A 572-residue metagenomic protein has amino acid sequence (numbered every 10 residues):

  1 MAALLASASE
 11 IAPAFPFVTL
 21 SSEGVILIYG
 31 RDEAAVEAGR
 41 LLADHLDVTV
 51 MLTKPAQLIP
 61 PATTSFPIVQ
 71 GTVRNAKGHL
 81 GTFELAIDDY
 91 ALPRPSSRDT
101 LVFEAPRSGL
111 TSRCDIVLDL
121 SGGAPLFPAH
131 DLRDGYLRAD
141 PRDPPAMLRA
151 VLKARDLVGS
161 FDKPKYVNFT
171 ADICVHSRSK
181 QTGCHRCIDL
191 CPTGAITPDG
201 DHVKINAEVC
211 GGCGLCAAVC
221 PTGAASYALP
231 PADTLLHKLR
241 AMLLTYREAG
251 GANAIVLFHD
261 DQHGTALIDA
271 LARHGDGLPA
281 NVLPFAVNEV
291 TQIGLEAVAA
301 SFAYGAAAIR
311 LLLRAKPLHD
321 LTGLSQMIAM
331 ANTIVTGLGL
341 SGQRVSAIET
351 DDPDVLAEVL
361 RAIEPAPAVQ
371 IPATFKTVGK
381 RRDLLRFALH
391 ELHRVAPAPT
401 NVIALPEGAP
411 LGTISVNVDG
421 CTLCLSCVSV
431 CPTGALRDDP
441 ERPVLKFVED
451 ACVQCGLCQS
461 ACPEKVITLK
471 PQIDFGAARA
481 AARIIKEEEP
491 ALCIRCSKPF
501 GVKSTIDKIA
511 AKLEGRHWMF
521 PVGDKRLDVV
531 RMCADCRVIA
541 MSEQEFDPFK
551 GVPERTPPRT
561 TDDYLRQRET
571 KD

Functional and structural regions predicted by a protein language model:
M1-D47, M51-L190, G194, N253-L267 (+6 more regions): Ferredoxin-type iron-sulfur electron-transfer modules and their immediate structural context
A2-F17, A150, D172, L215-G305 (+2 more regions): Flanking helices and flexible, charged tails adjoining ferredoxin-like Fe-S electron-transfer domains in multi-subunit
D115, V282, A307, L425 (+2 more regions): Conserved acidic residues
R133-G135, A272-G275, G323-A329, K550: Short secondary-structure boundary/capping segments
L190-G223, S426, V430-T433, R442 (+1 more regions): Basic (Lys/Arg-enriched) interaction patch that binds polyanionic ligands
G200-L239, A315-M327, R344-D351, V355: Terminal amphipathic helices with adjacent charged low-complexity linkers/tails
H202-G212, V416-C421, V444-Q454, A482-R483 (+2 more regions): Flexible gly/pro/ser-rich segments immediately N-terminal to CXXCH heme-c attachment motifs in exported/periplasmic
A280-L283, A306-A307, R314, L324-E349: Long C-terminal interaction/binding lobes of large macromolecular proteins
